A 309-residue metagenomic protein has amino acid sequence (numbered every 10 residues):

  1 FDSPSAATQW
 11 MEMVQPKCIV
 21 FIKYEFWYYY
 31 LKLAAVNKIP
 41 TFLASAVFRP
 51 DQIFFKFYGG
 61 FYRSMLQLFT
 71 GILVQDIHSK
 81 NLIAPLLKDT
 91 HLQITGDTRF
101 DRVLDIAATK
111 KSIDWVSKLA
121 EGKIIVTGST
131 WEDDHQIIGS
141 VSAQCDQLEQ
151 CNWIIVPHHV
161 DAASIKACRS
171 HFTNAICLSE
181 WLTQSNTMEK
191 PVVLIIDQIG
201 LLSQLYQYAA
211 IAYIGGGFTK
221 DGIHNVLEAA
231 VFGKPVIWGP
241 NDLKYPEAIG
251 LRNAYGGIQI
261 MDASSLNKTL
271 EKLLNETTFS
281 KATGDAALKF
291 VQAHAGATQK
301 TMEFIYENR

Functional and structural regions predicted by a protein language model:
F1-A107, V126, T130-E132, A143-C145 (+1 more regions): Active-site and donor-binding regions of nucleotide-sugar-utilizing enzymes
T8-M13, Q184-P191, G200-A210, V231: Short acidic alpha-helix that forms the nucleotide-activated donor recognition element in Leloir-type transferases
W10-E12, M65, K118, L205 (+1 more regions): Structural alpha-helical scaffold elements that stabilize or flank donor/cofactor-binding regions in carbohydrate
T41-S45, T90-G96, Q150-I155, A175-L178 (+3 more regions): Short hydrophobic/aromatic-enriched beta-strand-loop microsegments
F69, L202, Q207-K289, F304: Catalytic binding pocket for nucleotide-activated donors in carbohydrate/polymer assembly enzymes
G96, C177-E180, M188-Q198: Active-site donor-binding acidic/aromatic loop of nucleotide-activated sugar and phosphosugar transferases involved
L104, A108-L182: Conserved catalytic-core segment of nucleotide-activated headgroup transferases in glycan assembly
H294-R309: C-terminal alpha-helical cap of glycosyltransferases
